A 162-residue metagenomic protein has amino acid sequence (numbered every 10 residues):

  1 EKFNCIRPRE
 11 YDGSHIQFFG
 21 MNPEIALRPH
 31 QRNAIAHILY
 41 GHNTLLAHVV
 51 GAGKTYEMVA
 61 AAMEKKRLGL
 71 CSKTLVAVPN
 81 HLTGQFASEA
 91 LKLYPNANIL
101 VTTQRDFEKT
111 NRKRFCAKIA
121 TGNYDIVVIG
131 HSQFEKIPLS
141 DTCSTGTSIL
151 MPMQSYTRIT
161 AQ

Functional and structural regions predicted by a protein language model:
K2-A47: Pre-Walker A segment
G13-A26, H42, K54-Q162: SF2 helicase/translocase NTPase motor core, specifically the RecA-like lobe 1 inter-motif segment between Walker
A47-V49, A77: Residues at the beta-strand->loop junction immediately N-terminal to the Walker
